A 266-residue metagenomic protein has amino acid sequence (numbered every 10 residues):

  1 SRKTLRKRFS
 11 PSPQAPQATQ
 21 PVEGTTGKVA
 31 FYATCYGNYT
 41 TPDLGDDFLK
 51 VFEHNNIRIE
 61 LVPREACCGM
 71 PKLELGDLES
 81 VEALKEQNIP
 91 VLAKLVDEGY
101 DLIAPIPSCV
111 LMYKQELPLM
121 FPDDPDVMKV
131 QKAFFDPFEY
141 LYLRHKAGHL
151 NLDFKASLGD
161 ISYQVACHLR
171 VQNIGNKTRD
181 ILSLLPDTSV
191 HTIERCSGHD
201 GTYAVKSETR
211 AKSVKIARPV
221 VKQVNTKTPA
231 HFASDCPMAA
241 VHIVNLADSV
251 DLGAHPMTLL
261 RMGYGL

Functional and structural regions predicted by a protein language model:
S1-L266: Iron-sulfur cluster-binding electron-transfer modules in prokaryotic oxidoreductases
